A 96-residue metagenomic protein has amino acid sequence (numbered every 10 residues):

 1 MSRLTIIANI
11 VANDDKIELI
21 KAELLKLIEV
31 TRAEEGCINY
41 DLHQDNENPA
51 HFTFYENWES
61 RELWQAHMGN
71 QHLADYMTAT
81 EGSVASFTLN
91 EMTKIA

Functional and structural regions predicted by a protein language model:
S2-L4, L42-E47, Y76-A96: Glycine-rich beta-strand-turn "strand-cap" elements at beta-sheet edges
L4-I10, D41-M68: Short, well-ordered beta-strand segments in beta-rich or mixed alpha/beta enzyme and ligand-binding folds
L4-R32: N-terminal first-folded block
N13, E18, D45, P49 (+4 more regions): A generic signature of intrinsically disordered, low-complexity regions enriched in glycine/proline and charged/polar
K26, V30-I38, N57-N90: An amphipathic, aromatic/His-enriched active-site/gating alpha helix that lines ligand/cofactor pockets
